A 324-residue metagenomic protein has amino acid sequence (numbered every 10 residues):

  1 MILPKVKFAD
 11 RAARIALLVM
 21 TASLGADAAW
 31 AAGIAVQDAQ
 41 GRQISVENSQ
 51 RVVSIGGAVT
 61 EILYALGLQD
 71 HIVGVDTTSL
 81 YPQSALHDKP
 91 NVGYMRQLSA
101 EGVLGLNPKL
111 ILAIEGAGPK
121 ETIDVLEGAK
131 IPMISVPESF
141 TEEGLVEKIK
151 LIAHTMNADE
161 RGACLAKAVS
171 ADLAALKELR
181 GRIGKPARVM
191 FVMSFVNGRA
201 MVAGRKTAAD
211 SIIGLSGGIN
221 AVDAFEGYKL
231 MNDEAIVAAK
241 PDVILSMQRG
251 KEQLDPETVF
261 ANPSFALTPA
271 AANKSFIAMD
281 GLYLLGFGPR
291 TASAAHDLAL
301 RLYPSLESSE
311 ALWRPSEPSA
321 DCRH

Functional and structural regions predicted by a protein language model:
I2-F8, R14-T60, D159-V192, V243 (+1 more regions): Bacterial Sec-exported substrate-binding components of ABC uptake systems
Q50-L106, L110-A117, E257: A short, structured surface patch at a secondary-structure boundary
G56, E115-G116, E138, F225-Y228 (+2 more regions): Short secondary-structure boundary segments
A100-N107, M231-K240: Short helices/loops that flank or line small-molecule/ion binding pockets
A117-G128, V243-N262: A ligand-binding cleft/hinge motif common to bilobed small-molecule-binding domains
P119-E121, P137-L151, G184-A208, E252-Q253: Extracytoplasmic ligand-binding site segments that recognize negatively charged/polar headgroups
G144, K150-H154, A163, Q248-H324: Structured C-terminal subdomain patch of bacterial secreted/periplasmic proteins
A203-Y228, Q248, I277-A278: His/Asp/Glu-enriched short active-site or ligand-binding loop at hydrolase and phosphoryl-transfer sites
